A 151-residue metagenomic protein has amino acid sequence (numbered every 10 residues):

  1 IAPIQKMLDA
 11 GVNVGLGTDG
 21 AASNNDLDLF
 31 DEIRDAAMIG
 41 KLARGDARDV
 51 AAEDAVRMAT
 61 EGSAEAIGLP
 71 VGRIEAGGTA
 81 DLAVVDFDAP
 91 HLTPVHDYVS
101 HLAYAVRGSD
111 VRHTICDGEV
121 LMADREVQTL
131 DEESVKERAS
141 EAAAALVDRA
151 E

Functional and structural regions predicted by a protein language model:
I1-Q5, V99: Charged helix-capping and loop-helix junction motifs
Q5-A89, A105-V106: His/Asp/Glu-enriched, well-ordered alpha-helical/loop segment that forms or immediately abuts the divalent-metal
R57-E151: Active-site microenvironment of metallo-dependent hydrolases
